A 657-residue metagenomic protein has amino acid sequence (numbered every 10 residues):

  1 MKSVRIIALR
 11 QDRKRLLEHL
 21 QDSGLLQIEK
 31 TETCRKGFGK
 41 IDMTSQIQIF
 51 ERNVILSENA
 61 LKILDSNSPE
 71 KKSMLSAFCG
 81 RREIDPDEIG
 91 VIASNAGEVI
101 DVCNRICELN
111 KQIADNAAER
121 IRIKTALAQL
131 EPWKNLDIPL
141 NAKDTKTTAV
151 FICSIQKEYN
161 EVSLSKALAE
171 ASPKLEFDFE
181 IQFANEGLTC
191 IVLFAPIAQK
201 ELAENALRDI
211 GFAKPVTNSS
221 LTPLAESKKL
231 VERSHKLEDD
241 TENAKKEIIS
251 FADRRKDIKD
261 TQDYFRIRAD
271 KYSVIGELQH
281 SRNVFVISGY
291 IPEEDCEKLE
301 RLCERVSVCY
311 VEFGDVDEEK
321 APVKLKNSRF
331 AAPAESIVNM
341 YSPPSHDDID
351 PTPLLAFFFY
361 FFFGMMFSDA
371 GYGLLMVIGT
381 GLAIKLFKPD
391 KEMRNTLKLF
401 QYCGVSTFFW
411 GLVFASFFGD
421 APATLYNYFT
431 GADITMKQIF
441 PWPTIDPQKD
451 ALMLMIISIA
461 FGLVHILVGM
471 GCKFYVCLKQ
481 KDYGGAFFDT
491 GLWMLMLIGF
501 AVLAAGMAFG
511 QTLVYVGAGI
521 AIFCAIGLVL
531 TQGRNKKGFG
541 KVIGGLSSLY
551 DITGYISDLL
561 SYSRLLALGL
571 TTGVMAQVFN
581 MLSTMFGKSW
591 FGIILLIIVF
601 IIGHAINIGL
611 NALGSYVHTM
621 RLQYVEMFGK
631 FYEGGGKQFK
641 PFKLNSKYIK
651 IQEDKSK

Functional and structural regions predicted by a protein language model:
M1-K2, Q11-L17, Q21-I28, S288 (+1 more regions): Conserved, carboxylate-rich catalytic/transport cores that coordinate ions
M1-L355, A383, D390-L397: Long, charged N-terminal accessory/stalk domains
